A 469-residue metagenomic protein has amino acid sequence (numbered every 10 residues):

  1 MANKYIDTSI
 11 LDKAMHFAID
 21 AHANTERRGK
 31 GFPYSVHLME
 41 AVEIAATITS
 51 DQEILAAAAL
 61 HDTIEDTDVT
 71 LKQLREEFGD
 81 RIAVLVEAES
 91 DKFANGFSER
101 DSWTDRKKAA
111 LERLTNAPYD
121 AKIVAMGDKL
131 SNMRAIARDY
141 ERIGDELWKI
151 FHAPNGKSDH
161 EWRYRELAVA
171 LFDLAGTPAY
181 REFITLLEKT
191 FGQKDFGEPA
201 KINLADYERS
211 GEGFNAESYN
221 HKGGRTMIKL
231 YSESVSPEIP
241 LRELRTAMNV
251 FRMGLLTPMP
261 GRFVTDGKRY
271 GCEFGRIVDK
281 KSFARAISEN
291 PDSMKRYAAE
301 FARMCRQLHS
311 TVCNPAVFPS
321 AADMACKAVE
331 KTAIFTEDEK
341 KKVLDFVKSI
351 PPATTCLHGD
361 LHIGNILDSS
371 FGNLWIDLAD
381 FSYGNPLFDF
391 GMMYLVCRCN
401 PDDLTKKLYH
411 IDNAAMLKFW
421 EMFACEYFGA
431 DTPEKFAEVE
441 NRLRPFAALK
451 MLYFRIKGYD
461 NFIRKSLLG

Functional and structural regions predicted by a protein language model:
A2-F196: Active-site helical microenvironments for divalent-metal-assisted chemistry
F196-K201, S310-G359, I363, S369: An alpha-helical support segment within catalytic cores of ATP-dependent transferases
E198-G223: ATP-binding glycine-rich phosphate-binding loop
F214-K222, L344-F388: Active-site acidic catalytic loop and adjacent metal/ATP-binding pocket of ATP-dependent phosphoryl transfer enzymes
F214-L241: ATP-binding glycine-rich loop module of kinase domains
M259-Y270: Short beta-strand micro-motifs within the conserved protein kinase catalytic domain, predominantly in the N-lobe
K280-P319: Conserved kinase catalytic-core helix
F390-D431, P445-N461: Active-site activation/catalytic loop segments of kinase-like enzymes and analogous catalytic loops in related
